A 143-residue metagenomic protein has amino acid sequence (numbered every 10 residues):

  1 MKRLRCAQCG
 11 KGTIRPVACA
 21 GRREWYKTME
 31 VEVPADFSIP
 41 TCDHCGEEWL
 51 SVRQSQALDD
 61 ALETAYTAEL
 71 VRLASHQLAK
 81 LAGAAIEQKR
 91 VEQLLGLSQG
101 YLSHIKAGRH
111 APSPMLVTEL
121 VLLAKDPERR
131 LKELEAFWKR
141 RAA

Functional and structural regions predicted by a protein language model:
M1-E63: N-terminal cysteine/histidine-rich coordination modules
S55-A84: A short, Lys/Arg-rich alpha-helix, primarily the initiator
S75-Q77, A84, Q88, A107 (+2 more regions): Recognition helices and adjacent regulatory flanks at domain boundaries
G83, S98, L120-L122: Intrinsic-disorder signal
Q88-L94, L102: Short alpha-helical "recognition helix" segments of helix-turn-helix
L97-P112: Recognition helix of helix-turn-helix/homeodomain-like DNA-binding domains that insert into the DNA major groove
R109-L122: Short, basic-rich loop-to-helix N-cap that marks the start of a DNA-contacting helix
L123-A143: Long C-terminal interaction/binding lobes of large macromolecular proteins
